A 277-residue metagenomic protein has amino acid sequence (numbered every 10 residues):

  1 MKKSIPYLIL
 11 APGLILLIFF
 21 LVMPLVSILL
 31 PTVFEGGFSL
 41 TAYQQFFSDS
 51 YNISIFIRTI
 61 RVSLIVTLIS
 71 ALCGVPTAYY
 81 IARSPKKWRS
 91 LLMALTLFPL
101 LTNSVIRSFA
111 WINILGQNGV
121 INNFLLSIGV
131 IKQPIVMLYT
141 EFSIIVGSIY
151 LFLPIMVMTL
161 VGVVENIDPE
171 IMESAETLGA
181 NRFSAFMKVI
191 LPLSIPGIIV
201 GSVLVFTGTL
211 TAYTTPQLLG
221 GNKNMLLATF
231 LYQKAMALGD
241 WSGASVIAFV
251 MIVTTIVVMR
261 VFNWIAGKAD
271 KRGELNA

Functional and structural regions predicted by a protein language model:
K2, I65-T96, I112-N113, I171 (+1 more regions): Transmembrane-helix boundary motif in ABC transporter permease subunits
K2-I5, Y43-N52, T209-Y213, Q217-G267: Interhelical loop and adjacent transmembrane-helix boundary motif in polytopic membrane transport permeases
Y7-P12, F20, V161-M172, E176 (+2 more regions): C-terminal transmembrane helix and the adjacent membrane-cytosol boundary/short C-terminal tail of inner/organellar
P12-F19, L68, F98, Y150-V164 (+2 more regions): Transmembrane alpha-helices
I15-S50, S54, I114, N118 (+2 more regions): Short membrane-interfacial helix/loop motifs at transmembrane-helix boundaries
P24-I28, I106, M156, G197-Y232: Non-cytoplasmic
L40, Q44, S108-I149, F183 (+1 more regions): Membrane-interfacial helix termini and adjacent extracytoplasmic/periplasmic loops of multi-pass transporters
S50-R83, I149, V253: Transmembrane alpha-helix signature in integral membrane proteins
